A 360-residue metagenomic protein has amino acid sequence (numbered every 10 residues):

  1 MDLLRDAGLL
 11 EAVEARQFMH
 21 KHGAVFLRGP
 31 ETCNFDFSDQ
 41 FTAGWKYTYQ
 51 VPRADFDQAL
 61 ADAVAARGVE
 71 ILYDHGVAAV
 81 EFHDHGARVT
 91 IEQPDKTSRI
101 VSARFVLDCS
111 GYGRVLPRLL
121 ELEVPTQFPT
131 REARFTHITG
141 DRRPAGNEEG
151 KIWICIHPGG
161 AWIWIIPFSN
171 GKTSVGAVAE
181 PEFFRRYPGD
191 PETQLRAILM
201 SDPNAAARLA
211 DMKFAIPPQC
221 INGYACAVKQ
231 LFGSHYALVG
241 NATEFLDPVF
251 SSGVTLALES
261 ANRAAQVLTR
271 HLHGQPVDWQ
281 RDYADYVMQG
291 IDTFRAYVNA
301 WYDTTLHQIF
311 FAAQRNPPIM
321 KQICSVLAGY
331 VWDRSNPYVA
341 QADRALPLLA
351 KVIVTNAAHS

Functional and structural regions predicted by a protein language model:
M1-P30: N-terminal FAD cofactor-binding segment of flavoenzymes
E11, E70, I100, R104 (+2 more regions): Hydrophobic "anchor" residues on beta-strands that sit immediately upstream of conserved functional sites
R16, F183-L268, H273-A284: FAD/FMN-dependent oxidoreductases across multiple families
G29-P30, E81-R88, F232-S234: A short, glycine/Asx- and small/polar-enriched loop/turn that sits immediately N-terminal to a beta-strand
T32-V51, R88, V178-E182: Helix-loop-beta segment of a Rossmann-like dinucleotide-binding subdomain
F41-A63, F184-D190: Short beta-strand to alpha-helix junction loop
A63-L209: Predominantly flavin-linked oxidoreductase catalytic cores and closely associated redox partners
Q266-S360: C-terminal helical "tail/cap" subdomain of flavin- and related membrane-associated enzymes
